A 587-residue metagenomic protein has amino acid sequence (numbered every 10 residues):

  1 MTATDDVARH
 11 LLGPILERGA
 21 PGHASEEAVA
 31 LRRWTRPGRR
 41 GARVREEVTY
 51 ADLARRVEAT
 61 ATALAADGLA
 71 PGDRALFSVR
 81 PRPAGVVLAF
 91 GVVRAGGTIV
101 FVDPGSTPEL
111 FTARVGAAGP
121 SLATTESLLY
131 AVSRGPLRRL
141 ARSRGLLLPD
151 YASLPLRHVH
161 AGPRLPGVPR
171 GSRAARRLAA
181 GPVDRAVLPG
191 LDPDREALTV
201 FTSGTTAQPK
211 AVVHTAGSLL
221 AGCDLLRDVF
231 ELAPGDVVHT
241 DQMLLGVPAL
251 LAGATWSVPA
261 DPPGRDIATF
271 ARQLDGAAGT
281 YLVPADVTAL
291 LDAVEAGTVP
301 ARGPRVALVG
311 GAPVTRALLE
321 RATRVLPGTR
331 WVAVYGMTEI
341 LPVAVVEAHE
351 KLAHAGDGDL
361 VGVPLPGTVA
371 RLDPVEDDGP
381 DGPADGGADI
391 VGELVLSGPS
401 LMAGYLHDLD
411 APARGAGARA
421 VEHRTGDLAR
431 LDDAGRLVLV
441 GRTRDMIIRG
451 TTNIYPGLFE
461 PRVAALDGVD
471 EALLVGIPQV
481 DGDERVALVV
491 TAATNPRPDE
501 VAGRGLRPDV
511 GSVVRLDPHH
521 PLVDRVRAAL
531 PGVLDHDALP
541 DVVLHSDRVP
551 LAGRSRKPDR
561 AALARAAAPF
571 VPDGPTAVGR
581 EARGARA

Functional and structural regions predicted by a protein language model:
A8, A24-V29, P166, R173-F201 (+2 more regions): Conserved pre-ATP/AMP-binding loop-to-beta segment of ANL
V44-E46, T62-S106, N453: Conserved AMP-binding/adenylate-forming
T98-V100, P108, T112-S127, A197-V200 (+2 more regions): AMP-binding/adenylate-forming
I99-A174: Structural core segment of the AMP-binding/adenylate-forming
L122-L147, R164-G167, P263, A277-R321 (+2 more regions): Adenylate-forming
A123-T125, T280, G398, A403-G404 (+1 more regions): AMP-binding/adenylate-forming catalytic core of the ANL superfamily
V314, E320-V332, T338-L437, T443-M446 (+1 more regions): Conserved AMP-binding/adenylate-forming
I447, L473-V475, A487-L488, V523 (+1 more regions): Conserved C-terminal "lid"/linker of ANL adenylate-forming enzymes
